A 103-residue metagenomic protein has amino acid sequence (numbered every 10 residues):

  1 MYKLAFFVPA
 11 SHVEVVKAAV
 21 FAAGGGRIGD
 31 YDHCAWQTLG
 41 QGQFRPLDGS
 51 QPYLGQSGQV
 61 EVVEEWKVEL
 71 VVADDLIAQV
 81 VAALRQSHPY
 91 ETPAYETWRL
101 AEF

Functional and structural regions predicted by a protein language model:
M1-F103: Hydrophobic structural segments
